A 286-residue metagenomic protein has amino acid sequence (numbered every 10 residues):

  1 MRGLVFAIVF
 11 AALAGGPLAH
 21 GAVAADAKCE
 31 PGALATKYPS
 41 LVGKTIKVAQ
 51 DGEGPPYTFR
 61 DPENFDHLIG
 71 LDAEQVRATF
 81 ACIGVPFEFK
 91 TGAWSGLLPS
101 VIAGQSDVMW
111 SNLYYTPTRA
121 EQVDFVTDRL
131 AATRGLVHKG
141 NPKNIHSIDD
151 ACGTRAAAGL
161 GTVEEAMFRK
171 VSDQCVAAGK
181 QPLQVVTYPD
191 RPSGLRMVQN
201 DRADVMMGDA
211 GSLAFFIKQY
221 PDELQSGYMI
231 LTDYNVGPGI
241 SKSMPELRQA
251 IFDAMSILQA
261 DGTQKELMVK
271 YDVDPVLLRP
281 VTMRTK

Functional and structural regions predicted by a protein language model:
A25-N112, E121, K270: Extracytoplasmic small-molecule ligand-binding "clamshell" domains of the periplasmic binding protein/Venus flytrap
A25-T36, P86, V163-L183, S256-K286: Ligand-binding clefts/hinges and TM-proximal coupling segments of bilobed small-molecule sensing domains
K37-Y38, H67-L71, R119-L130, Q225-Y228 (+1 more regions): A structural signal for short loop-to-beta-strand junctions that line the ligand-binding cleft of periplasmic/secreted
F59-P62, V76-G84, E164-T187, I217-P221: Ligand-binding cleft/hinge of the Venus flytrap
L71-A73, E88-P99, K143, L183-R196 (+1 more regions): Short helix-initiation/N-cap motifs at beta->coil->alpha
S95-P99, N112-E121, M167-V171, Q199-T232: A ligand-binding cleft/hinge motif common to bilobed small-molecule-binding domains
L130-V137, I217-S256, V273-K286: Periplasmic-binding protein-like
H138-A156: Flexible hinge/capping segments at coil-to-helix
